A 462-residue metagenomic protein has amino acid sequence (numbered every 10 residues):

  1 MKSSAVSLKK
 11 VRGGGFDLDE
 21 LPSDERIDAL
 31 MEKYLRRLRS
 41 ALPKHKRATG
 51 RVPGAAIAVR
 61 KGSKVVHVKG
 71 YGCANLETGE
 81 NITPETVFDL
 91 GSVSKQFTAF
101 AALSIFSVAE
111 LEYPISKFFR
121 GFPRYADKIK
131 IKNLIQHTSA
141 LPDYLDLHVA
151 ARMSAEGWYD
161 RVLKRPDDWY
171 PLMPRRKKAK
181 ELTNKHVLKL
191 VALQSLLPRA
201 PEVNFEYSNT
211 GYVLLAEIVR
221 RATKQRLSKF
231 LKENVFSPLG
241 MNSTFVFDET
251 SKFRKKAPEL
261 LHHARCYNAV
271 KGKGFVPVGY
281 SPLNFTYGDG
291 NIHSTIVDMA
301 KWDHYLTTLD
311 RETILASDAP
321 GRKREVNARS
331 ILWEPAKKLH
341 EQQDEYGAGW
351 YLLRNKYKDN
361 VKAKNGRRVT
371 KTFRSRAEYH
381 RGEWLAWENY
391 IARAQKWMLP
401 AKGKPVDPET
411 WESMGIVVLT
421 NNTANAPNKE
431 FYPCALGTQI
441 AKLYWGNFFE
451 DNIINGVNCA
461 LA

Functional and structural regions predicted by a protein language model:
S4-C73, Q225, K232, G274-A462: Catalytic loop of the DD-peptidase/beta-lactamase superfamily, centered on the K-T-G motif and neighboring
A48-A56, E77-L134, L197-G211, Y287-G290 (+1 more regions): Short active-site loop at a secondary-structure junction that contains or immediately precedes the catalytic residue(s)
K61, V65, I115, F122 (+1 more regions): Short, solvent-exposed turn/loop segments enriched in Gly/Ser/Thr/Pro and often Arg
Y71, A126-E383: Short, surface-exposed loop or secondary-structure junction motifs that flank catalytic or metal-binding residues
S92, S139, T420-N421: Glycine-rich His-Gly loop
